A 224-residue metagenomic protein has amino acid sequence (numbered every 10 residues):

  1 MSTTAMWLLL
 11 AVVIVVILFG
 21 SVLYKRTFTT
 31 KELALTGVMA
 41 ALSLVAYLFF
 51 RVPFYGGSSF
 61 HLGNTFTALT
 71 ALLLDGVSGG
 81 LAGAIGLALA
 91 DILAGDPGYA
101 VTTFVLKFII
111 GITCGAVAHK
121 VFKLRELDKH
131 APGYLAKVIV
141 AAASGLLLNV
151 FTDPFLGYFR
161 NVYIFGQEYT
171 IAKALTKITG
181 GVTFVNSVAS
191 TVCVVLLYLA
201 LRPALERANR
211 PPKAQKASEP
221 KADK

Functional and structural regions predicted by a protein language model:
M1-K224: Loop-helix junctions at membrane interfaces
